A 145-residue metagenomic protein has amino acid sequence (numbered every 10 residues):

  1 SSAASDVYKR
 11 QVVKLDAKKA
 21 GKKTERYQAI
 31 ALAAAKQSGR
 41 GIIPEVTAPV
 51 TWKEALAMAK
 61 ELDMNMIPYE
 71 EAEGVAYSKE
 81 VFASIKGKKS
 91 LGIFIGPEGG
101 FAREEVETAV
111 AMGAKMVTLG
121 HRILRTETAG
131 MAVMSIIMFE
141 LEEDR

Functional and structural regions predicted by a protein language model:
S2-M66: RNA substrate-binding interface of SAM-dependent RNA methyltransferases
L15, A76-K79, T126-G130: Short, charged, surface-exposed secondary-structure boundary motifs
A20-T24, S84, S135-I137: Short, hinge-like loop/turn segments at secondary-structure boundaries
A29, E54-E61, E80-S84, E107-M112: Replace "anionic and nucleotidyl ligands
P44-T47, E98, R122, T126: Glycine- and other small-residue-rich loops at beta-strand/loop junctions that grip anionic moieties
T47-T51, A72, T128: Short beta->alpha linker loops
N65-G100, E104-E105, A114-V117: Active-site/ligand-binding-proximal alpha/beta "capping" segment
R103-R145: Structured adenosyl-cofactor binding patch, chiefly the S-adenosyl-L-methionine
